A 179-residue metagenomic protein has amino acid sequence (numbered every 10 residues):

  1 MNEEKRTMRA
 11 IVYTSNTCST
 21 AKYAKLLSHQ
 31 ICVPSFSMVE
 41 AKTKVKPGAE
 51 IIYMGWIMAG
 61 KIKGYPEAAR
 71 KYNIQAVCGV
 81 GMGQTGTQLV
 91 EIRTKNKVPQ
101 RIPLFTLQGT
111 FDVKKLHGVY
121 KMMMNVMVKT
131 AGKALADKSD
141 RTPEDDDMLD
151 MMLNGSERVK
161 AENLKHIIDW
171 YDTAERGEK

Functional and structural regions predicted by a protein language model:
M1-K71, D169-K179: N-terminal beta1-alpha1-beta2 submodule of the flavodoxin-like/Rossmannoid cofactor-binding fold
E3, T7, V80, P99 (+1 more regions): Alpha-helical context
H29, E67, E91-I92, K121 (+4 more regions): Charged/polar, solvent-exposed surface patches and flexible loops
H29, T43-K44, K71-Y72, K95-K97 (+4 more regions): Solvent-exposed, non-transmembrane amphipathic alpha-helical segments
V39-V119: Helix-loop-strand module that forms the ligand-binding subsite of alpha/beta enzymes
G109-A136: Short, solvent-exposed beta-strand-terminating loops
V126-K179: Glycine-rich phosphate/pyrophosphate-binding loop and the adjoining helix
